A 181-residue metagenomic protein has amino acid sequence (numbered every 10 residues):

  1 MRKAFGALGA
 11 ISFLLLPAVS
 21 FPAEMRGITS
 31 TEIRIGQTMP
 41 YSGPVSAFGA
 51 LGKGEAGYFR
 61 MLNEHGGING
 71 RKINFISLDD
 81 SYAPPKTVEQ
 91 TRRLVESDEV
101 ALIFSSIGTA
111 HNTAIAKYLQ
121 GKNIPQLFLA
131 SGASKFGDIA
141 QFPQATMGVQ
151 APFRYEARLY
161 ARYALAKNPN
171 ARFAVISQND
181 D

Functional and structural regions predicted by a protein language model:
M1-G9: Bacterial N-terminal signal peptides that target proteins for export
L8-A18: Bacterial N-terminal signal peptides
P22-G36, H65-K72, L165-R172: Immediate post-signal peptide segment of exported/extracytoplasmic ligand-binding proteins
M25-T29, I33-A56, L78-P85, I107-G108 (+1 more regions): Extracytoplasmic "Venus flytrap"
A50-H65, Q126, E156-Y160: Short, solvent-exposed amphipathic alpha-helices that sit in or adjacent to ligand/effector-binding or catalytic
I68-S81, F142-T146, V175: Short beta-strand elements in bilobed, periplasmic/extracellular small-molecule ligand-binding domains
P84-A101, R162-A166: Short, well-structured alpha-helical segments in soluble
V100-D181: Extracytoplasmic ligand/sensor domains, especially the bilobed periplasmic-binding protein
